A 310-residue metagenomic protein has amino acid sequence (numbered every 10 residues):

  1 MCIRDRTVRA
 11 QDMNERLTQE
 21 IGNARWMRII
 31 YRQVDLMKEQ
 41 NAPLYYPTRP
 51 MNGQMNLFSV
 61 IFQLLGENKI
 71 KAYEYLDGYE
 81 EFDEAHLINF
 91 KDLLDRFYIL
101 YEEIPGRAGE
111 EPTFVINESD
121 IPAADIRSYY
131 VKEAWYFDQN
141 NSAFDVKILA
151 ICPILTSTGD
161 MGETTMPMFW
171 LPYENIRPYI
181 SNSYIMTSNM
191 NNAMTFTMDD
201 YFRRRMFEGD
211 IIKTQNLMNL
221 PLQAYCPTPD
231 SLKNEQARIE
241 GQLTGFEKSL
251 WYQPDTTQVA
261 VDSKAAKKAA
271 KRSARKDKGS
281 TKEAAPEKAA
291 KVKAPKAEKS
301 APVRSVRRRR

Functional and structural regions predicted by a protein language model:
M1-D5: Conserved small/polar residues in nucleotide/adenosyl-binding loops
R9-E118, S128: N-terminal "first-domain core" detector
P122, S142-V146: Extracellular/periplasmic catalytic domains that process cell-envelope and extracellular macromolecules
A124-W135: Short linear interaction motifs
A134-S142, G159: Catalytic micro-motifs at enzyme active sites that drive phosphoryl/nucleotidyl and oxygen chemistry
K147-L149, I154, T158-P295, R308-R309: Domain-length functional cores that host ligand/cofactor binding and catalytic or interaction surfaces in mature
